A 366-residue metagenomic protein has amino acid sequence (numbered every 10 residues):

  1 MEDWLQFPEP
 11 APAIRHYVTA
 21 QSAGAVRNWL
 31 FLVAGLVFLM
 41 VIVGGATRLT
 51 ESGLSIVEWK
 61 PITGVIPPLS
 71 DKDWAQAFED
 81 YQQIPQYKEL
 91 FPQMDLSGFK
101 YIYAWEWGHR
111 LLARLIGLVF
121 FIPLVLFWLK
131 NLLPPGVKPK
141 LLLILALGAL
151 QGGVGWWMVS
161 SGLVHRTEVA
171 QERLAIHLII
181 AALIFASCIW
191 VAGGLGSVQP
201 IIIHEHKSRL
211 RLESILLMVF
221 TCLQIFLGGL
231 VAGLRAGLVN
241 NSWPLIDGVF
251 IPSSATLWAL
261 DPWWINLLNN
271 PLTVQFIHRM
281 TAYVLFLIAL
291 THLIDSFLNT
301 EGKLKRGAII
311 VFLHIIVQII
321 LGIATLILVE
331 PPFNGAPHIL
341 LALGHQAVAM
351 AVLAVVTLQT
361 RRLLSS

Functional and structural regions predicted by a protein language model:
E2-S366: Polytopic transmembrane helical bundles with strong interfacial aromatic enrichment
